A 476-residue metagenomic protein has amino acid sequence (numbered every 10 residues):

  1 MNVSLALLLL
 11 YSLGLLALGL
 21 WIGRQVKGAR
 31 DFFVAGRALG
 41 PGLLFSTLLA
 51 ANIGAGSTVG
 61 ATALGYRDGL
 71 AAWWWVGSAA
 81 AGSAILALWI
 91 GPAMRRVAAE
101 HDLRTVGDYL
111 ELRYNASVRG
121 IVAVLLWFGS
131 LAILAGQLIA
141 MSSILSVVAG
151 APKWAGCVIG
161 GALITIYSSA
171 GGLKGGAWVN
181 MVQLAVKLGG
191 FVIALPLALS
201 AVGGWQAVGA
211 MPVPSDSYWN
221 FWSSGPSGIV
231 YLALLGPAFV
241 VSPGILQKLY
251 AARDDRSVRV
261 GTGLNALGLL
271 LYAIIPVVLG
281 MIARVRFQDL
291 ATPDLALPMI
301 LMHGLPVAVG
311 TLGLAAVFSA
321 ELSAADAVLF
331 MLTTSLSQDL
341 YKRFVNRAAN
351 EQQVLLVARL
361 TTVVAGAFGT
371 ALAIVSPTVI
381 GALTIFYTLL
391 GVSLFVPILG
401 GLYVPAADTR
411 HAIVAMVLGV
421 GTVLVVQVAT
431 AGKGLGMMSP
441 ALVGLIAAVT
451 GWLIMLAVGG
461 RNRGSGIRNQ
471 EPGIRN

Functional and structural regions predicted by a protein language model:
M1-G464, N469, R475-N476: Membrane-embedded helix-loop-helix hairpins and adjacent transmembrane boundary segments in multi-pass transporters
